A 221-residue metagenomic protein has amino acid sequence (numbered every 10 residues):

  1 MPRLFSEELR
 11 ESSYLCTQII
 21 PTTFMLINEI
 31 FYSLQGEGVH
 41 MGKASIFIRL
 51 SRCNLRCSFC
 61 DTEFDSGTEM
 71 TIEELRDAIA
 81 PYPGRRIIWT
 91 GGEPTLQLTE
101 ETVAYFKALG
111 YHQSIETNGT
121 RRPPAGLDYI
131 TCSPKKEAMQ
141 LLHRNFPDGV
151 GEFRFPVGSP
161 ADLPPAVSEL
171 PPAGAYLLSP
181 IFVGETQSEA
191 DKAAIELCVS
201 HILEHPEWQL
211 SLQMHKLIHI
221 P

Functional and structural regions predicted by a protein language model:
M1-F47, S51, R56-F59, E204 (+2 more regions): Flexible, acidic/Gly-rich N-terminal and inter-domain linker regions that tether and position cofactor-handling modules
E7, C16-Q18, S33-L34, R49 (+8 more regions): Intrinsically disordered, low-complexity regions enriched in small/polar residues
P21, N28-Y32, A44-F47, N54-L127: Conserved Radical SAM active-site core
M25, F31, H40, F47-R49 (+7 more regions): Broad hydrophobic/π-residue packing in well-ordered secondary structure
T95-P221: Conserved AdoMet/S-adenosylmethionine-binding subsite of the radical SAM
